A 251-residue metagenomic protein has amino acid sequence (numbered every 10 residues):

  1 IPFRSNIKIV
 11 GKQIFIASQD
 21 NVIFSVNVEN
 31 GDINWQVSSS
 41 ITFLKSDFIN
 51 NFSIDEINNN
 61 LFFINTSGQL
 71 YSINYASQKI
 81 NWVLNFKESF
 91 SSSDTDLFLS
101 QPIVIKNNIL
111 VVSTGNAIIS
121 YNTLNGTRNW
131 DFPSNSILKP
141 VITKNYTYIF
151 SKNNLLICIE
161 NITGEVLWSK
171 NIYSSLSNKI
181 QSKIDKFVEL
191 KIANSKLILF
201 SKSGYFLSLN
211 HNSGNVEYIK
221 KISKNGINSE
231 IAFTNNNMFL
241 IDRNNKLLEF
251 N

Functional and structural regions predicted by a protein language model:
I1-G11, D32-N58, K79-N107, G115 (+3 more regions): Extracytoplasmic beta-rich repeat domains
A17, F63-I64, V112-S113, F150 (+2 more regions): Residue-level marker for isolated small/hydroxyl-bearing positions within beta-strands of beta-sheet-rich domains
D20, N58, S67, G115-N116 (+3 more regions): Surface-exposed loop/turn positions within WD40 beta-propeller blades
F24, I33, Y71, I80 (+4 more regions): WD40 beta-propeller blade core
N27-G31, N74-Q78, N122-N125, E160-T163 (+2 more regions): Short loop/turn segments that connect beta-strands within beta-propeller blades
N125, S201-N251: C-terminal closing repeat unit and adjoining cap/tail of repeat-based domains
F150-C158, K170-N171, K179-L209: Loop/turn-rich, solvent-exposed surfaces of beta-rich toroidal or solenoidal domains
